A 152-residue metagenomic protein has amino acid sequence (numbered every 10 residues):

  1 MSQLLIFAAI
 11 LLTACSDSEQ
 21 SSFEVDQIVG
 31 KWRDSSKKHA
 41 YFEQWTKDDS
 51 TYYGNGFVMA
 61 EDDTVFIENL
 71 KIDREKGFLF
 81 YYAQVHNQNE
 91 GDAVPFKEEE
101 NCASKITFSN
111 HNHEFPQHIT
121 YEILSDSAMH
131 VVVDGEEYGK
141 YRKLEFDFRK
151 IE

Functional and structural regions predicted by a protein language model:
M1-A8: Sec-dependent signal peptide recognition, specifically the positively charged N-region followed immediately by
L12-A14: C-terminal motif of bacterial Sec signal peptides marking the signal peptidase cleavage site
S18-K31: N-terminal helix-cap/turn-to-beta initiation motif at the start of protein domains
D34, A40-N112: Central antiparallel beta-sheet cores of small beta-barrel/beta-sandwich binding domains
F42, H118, E145: Short hydrophobic/aromatic beta-strand element in the GNAT-like acyltransferase core that lines or flanks the acyl-donor
Q44-K47, Y121-L124, F148: Aromatic-rich beta-strand edge motifs centered on tyrosine
G91, A103, A128-E152: Edge beta-strand at a domain terminus
A103-S104, F108-N110, E114-E122, D134: Well-ordered alpha/beta subsegment
